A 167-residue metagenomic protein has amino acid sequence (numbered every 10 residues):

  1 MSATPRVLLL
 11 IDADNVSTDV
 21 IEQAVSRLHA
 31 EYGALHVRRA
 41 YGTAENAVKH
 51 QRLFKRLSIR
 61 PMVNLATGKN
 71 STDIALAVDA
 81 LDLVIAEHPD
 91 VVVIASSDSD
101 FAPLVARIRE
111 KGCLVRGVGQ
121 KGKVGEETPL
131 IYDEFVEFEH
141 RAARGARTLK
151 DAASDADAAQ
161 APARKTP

Functional and structural regions predicted by a protein language model:
M1-I85, R109, L114: Domain-level signal for Mg2+-assisted phosphodiester chemistry and nucleotide/NA-binding surfaces in nucleic-acid
D14-T18, F101, A143: Short acidic, S/G/P-rich loop/turn micro-motifs used as interaction or catalytic elements
N46-Q51, Q120-T128: Short, glycine/polar-rich helix-capping loops at beta-to-alpha or helix-loop-helix junctions that flank or form
P61, V92, F135-V136: Short, well-ordered beta-strand core segments
V63-L65, G119, F138-H140: Short beta->alpha connector loops at strand-helix junctions that form conserved, small/polar/Pro-enriched
V84-E126: A glycine-rich beta-strand to alpha-helix segment that forms a phosphate/ribose-binding loop at ligand/cofactor sites
G125-A146: Structural recognition of alpha->loop->beta junctions
R147-P167: N-terminal regulatory modules in eukaryotic regulatory proteins
